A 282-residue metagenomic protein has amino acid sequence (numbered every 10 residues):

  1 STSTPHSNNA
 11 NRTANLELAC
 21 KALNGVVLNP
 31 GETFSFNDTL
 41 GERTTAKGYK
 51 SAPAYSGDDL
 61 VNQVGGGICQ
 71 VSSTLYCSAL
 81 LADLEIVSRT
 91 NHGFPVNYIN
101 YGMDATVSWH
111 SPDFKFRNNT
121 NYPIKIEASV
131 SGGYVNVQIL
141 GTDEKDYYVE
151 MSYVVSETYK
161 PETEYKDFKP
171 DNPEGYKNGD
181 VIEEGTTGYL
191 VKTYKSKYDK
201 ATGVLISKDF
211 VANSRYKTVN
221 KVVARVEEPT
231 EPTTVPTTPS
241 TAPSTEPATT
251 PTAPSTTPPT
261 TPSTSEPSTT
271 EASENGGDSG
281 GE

Functional and structural regions predicted by a protein language model:
S1-E282: Well-ordered beta-sheet/strand-loop patches within structured domains
